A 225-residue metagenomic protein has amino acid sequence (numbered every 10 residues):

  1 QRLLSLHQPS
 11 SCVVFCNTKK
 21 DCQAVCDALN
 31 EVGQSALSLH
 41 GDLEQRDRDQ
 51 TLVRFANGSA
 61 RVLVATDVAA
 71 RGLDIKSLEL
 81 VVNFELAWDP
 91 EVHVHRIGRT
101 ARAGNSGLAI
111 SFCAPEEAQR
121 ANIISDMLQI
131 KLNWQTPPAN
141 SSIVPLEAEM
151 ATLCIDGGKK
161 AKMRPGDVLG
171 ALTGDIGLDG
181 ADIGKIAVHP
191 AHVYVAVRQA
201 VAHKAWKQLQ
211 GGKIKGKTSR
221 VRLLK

Functional and structural regions predicted by a protein language model:
Q1-K225: Conserved helicase RecA-like core
